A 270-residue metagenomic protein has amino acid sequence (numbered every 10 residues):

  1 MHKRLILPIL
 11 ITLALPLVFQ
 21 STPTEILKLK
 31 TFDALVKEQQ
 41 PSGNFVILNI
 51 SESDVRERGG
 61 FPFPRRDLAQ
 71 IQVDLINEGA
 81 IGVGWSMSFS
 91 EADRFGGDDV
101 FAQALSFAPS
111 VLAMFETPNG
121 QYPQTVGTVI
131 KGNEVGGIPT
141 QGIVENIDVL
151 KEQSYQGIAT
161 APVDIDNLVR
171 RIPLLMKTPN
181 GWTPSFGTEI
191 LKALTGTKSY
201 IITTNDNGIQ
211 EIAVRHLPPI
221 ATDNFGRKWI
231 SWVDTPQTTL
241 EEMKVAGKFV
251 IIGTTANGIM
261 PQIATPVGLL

Functional and structural regions predicted by a protein language model:
M1, M176, W229-V233: Charged, glycine-rich intrinsically disordered N-terminal tails and low-complexity linkers that flank
H2-H216, V245-L270: Non-transmembrane functional regions of envelope-associated proteins
I202-E242: Substrate-access "cap/lid" subdomains that shape and gate the entrance to catalytic or ligand-binding pockets
